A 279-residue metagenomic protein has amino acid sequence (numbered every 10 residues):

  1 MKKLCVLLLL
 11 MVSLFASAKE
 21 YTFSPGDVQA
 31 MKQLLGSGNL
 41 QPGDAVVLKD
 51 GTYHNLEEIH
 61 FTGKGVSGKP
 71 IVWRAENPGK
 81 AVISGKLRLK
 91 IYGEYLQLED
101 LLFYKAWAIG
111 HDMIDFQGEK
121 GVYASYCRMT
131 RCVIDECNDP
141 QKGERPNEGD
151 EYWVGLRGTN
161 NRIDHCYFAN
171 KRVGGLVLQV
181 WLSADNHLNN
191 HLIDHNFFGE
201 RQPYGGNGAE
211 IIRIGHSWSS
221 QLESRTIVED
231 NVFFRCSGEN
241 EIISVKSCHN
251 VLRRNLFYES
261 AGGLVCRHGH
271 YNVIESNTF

Functional and structural regions predicted by a protein language model:
M1-L4: Positively charged n-region of N-terminal signal peptides that target proteins for export
L9-S17: Hydrophobic h-region of N-terminal signal peptides that target proteins for export in Gram-negative bacteria
A16-L35, N39-P42, D50-T52, E76-N77: Right-handed parallel beta-helix/beta-solenoid
S24-G26, V47-L56, T62-M113, E136-G143: Right-handed parallel beta-helix/beta-spiral solenoid domain characteristic of secreted/periplasmic
P25, V245, H268: Conserved strand-loop elements at the edges of beta-sheets that form or border functional pockets
K32, E58-F61, S84-L89, A108-G121 (+5 more regions): Extracellular beta-strand/beta-solenoid scaffold signature
G38-P42, G65-S67, K90-Y92, L156-R157: Flexible, charged surface loops at secondary-structure boundaries
K49-D50, P70, E76-P78, E94-K105 (+6 more regions): Right-handed parallel beta-helix
